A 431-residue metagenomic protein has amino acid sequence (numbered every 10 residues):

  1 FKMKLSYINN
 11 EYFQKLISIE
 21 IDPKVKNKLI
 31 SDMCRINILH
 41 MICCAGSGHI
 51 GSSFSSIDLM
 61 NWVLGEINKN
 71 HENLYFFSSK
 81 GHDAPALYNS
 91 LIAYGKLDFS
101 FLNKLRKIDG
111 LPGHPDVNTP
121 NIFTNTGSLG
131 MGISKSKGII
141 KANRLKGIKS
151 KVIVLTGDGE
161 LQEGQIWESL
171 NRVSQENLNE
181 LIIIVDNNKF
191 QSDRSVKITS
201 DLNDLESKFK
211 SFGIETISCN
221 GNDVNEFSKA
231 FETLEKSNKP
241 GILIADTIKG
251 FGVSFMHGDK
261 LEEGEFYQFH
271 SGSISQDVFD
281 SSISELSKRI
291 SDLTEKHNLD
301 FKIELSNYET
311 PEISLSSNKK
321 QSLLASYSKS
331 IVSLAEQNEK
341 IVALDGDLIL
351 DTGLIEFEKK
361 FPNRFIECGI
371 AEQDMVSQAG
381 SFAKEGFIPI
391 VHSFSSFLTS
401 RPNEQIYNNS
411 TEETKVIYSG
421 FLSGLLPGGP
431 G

Functional and structural regions predicted by a protein language model:
K4-N10, K208, V224-E312: Glycine/aspartate-rich loop-and-adjacent alpha/beta segment that forms the canonical ThDP
S31-S47, D186-N188: N-terminal capping segment at the start of a domain
I38-M41, S53-Q175: Cofactor-binding active-site loop characterized by glycine-rich and histidine/acidic residues
F76-S79, E180-N187, Q191, L344 (+1 more regions): Short internal beta-strands
Y88-L91, G164-W167, D193-K197, K229 (+4 more regions): Short acidic, glycine/serine/threonine-rich loops at helix termini
D116-E180, I349-P427: Thiamine diphosphate
G147-I148, K197-A230, E412-G431: Conserved thiamine diphosphate
T294-P389, S395-S396: Non-catalytic terminal/interface segments that mediate subunit docking, oligomerization, and allosteric communication
